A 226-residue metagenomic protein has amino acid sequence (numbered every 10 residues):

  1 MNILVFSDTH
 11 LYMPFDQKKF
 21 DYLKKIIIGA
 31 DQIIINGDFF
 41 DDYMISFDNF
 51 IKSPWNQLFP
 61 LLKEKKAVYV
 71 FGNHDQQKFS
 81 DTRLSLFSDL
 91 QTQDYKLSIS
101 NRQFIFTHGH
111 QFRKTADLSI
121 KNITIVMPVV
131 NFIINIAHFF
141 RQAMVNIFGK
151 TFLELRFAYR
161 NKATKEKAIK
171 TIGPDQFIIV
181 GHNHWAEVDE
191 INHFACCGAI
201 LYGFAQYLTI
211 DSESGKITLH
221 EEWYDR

Functional and structural regions predicted by a protein language model:
N2, F6-I99: Core catalytic region of metal-dependent phosphoesterases/phosphodiesterases, especially metallo-beta-lactamase-like
N2-H10, Q103-H110, F194-G198: Active-site-proximal beta-strand elements of phosphoester/diester hydrolases
N2-I3, Q32, R102-I105, F177 (+2 more regions): Structural motif
H10-P14, F40-M44, F71-D81, Q111-T115 (+2 more regions): Active-site environment of divalent metal-dependent phosphoester hydrolases
Y69, L90-Q91, I178, H193-C196 (+1 more regions): Conserved beta-strand scaffold positions in the cores of enzyme catalytic domains, especially in NTP/NDP-utilizing
L97-S100, E190-R226: Binuclear metal-dependent phosphoesterase catalytic core
T107-T164: Active-site-proximal loop/helix segment associated with metal-binding centers of metalloenzymes
Y159-N183: A short, acidic, amphipathic alpha-helical segment used as a generic capping/interface helix at domain edges
